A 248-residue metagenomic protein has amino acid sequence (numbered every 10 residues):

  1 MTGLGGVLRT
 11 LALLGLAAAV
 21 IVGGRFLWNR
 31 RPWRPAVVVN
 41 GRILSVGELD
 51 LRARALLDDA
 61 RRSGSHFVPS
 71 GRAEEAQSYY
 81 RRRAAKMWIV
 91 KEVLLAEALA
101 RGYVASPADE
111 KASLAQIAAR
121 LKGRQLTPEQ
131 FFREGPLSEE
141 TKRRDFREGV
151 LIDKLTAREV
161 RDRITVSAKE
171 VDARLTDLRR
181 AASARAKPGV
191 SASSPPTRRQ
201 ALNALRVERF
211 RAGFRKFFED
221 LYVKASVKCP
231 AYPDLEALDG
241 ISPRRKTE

Functional and structural regions predicted by a protein language model:
M1-R83, G189, P196-E248: Short, low-structural-confidence N-terminal segments
I21, I43, I89-V90, I117 (+4 more regions): Weak global preference for isoleucine
F26-F146, K169-A173, L178, R185 (+2 more regions): N-terminal targeting/tethering segments
Y103, I164-T165, V207, R211: Alpha-helix boundary/capping and short turn/kink residues
E129-T156, R163-R199, R215-E219, V223-E248: Proteostasis/folding factors centered on peptidyl-prolyl cis-trans isomerases
